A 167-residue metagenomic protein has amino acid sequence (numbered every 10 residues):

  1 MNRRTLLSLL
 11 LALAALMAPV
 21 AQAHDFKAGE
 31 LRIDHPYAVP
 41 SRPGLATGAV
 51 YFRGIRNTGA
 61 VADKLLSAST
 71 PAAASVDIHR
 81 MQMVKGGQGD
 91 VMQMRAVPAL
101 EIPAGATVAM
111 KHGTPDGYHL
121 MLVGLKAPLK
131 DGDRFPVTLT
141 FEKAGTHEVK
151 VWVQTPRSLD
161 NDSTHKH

Functional and structural regions predicted by a protein language model:
M1-L9: Bacterial N-terminal signal peptides that target proteins for export
S8-M17: Bacterial N-terminal signal peptides
P19-A23: Sec/Tat signal peptide C-region and signal peptidase I cleavage site
H24-H167: Compact, glycine-rich, soluble single-domain proteins
